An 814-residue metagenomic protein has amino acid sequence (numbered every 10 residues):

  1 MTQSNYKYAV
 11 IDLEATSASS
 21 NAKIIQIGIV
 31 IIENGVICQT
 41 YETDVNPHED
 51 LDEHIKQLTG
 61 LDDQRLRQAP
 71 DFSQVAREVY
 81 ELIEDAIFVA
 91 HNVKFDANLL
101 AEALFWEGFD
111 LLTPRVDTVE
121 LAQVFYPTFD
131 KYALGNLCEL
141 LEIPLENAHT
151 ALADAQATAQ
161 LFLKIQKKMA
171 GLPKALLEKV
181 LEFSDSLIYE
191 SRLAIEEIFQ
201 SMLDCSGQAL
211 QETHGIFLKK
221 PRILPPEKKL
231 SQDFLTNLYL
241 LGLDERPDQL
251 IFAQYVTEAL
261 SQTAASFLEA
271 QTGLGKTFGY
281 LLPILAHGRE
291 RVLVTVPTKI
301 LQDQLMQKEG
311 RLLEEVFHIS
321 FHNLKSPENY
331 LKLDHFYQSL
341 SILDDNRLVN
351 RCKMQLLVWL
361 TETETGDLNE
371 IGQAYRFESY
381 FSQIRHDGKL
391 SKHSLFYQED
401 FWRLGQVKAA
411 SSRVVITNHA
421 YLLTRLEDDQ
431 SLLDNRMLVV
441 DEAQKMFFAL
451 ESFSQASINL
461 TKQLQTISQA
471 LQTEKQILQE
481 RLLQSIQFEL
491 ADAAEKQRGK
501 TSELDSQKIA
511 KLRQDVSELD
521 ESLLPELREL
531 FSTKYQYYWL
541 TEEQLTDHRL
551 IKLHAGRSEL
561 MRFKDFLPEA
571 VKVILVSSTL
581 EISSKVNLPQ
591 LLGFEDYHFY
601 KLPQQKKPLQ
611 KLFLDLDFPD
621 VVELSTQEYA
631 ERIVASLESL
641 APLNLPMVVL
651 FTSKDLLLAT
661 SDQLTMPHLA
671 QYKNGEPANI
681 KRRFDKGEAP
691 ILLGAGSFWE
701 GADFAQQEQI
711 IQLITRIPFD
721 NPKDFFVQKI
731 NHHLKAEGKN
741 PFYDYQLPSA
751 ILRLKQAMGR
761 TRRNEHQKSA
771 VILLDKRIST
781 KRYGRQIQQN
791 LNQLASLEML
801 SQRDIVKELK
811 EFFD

Functional and structural regions predicted by a protein language model:
T2-T113, P127, K131-L145, H149: Conserved non-catalytic scaffold segment of RNase H-like nuclease domains
E84-K94, N98-A103, A133-I195, V771-L773: Acidic, Mg2+-coordinating catalytic module of metal-dependent nucleases/exonucleases that use a two-metal-ion mechanism
Q232-L235, K299-D303, Q307-S412: A substrate-engagement module of RecA-like helicase motors
S261-L282: Walker A/P-loop
G388-A410, D429, S517-L624, E628 (+2 more regions): A contiguous, basic/glycine-rich beta-loop/short-helix subdomain that forms a polymer-engagement track
G388-V414, H419-L523, L580-L592, K723: Signature of the SF2 helicase/ATPase Hel1-core->accessory helical subdomain module
Q406-S412, L669-L692: Conserved motor-coupling elements within RecA-like helicase/translocase cores
D617-S625, I680-D775: Conserved RecA-like P-loop NTPase helicase motor core
